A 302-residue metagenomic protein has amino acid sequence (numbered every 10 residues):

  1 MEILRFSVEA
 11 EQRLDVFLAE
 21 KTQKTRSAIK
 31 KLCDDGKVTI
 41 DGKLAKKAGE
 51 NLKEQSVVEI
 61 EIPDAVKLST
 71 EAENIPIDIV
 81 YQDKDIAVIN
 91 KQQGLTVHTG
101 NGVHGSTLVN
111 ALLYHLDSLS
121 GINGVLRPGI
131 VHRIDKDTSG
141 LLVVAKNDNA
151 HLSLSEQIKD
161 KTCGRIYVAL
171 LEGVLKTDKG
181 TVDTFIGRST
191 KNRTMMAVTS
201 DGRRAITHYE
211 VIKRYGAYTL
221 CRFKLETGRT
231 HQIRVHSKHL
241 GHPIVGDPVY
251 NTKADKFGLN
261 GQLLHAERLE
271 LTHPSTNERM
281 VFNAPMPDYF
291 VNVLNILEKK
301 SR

Functional and structural regions predicted by a protein language model:
M1-R302: RNA pseudouridine synthases
